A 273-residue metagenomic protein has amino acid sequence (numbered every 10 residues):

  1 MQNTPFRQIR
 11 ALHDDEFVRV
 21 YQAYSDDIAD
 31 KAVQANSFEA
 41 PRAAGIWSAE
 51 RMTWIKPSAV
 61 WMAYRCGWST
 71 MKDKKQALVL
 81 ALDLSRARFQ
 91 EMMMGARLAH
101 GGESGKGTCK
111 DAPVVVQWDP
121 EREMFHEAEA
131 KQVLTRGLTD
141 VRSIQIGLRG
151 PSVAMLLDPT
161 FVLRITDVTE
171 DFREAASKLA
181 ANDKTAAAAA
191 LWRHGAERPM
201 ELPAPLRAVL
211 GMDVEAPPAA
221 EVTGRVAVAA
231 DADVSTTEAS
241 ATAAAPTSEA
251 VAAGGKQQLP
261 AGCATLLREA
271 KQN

Functional and structural regions predicted by a protein language model:
M1, A232-A252: Intrinsic disorder/low-complexity signal
M1-S48: ADP-ribose/NAD+-binding catalytic cleft of ART/PARP-like enzymes
F17, L78, R142: Residues that flank catalytic or metal-binding motifs in active/ligand-binding sites
V20, A81-D83, Q145-G147: A structural signal for short, well-ordered beta-strand segments and their strand-loop junctions that often border
A29-A32, A63-R65, M92, L156-L157: Short helix/loop capping segments that flank catalytic or ligand/cofactor-binding pockets
A44-M124: ADP-ribosyltransferase catalytic core
A87-A187: Long, low-complexity, intrinsically disordered segments enriched in glycines and aromatic residues
M155-D233, V251-N273: Glycine-rich, aromatic-bearing surface loops/beta-hairpins
